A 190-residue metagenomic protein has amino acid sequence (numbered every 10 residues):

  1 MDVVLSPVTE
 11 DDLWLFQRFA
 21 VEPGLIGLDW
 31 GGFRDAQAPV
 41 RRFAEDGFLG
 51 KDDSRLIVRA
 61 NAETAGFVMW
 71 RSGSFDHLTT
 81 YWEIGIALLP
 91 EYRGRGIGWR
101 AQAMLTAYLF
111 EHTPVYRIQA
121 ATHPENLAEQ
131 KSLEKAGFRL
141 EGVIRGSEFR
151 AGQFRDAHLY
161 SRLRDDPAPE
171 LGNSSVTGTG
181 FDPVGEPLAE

Functional and structural regions predicted by a protein language model:
M1-P23, R55-E190: Acyl-donor (CoA/ACP) binding surface of acyl/acetyltransferases
G24-A44: Conserved GNAT-fold acetyl-CoA-binding loop/helix
R34-P39, F48, A87, T177: Juxtamembrane/interface motifs at transmembrane-helix termini
F43-D46, E148: Short, P/G- and charge-enriched loop/turn segments at secondary-structure junctions
E45-I57: A short helix-loop-beta-strand connector motif used in the catalytic cores of GNAT acetyltransferases and, in some
